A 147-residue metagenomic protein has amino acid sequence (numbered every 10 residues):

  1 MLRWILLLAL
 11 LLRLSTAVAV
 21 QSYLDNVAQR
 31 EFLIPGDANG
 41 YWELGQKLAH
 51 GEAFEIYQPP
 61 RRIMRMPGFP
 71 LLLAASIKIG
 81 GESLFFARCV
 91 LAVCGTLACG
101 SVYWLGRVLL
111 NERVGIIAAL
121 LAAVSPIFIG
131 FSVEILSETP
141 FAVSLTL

Functional and structural regions predicted by a protein language model:
M1-Q21: Start-transfer (signal-anchor) and selected internal transmembrane alpha helices of multi-pass inner/ER membrane
L2, G80-F86, L109-I117: Membrane-helix interface segments
I5, A9, R61, A87-G95 (+2 more regions): Alpha-helical transmembrane segments of multi-pass integral membrane proteins
A9-L12, A118-P126, G130: Short helix- or helix-capping micro-motifs that position conserved polar/aromatic residues at function-defining sites
V27-N39, E43, H50-P70, K78-E82: Membrane-proximal lumenal/periplasmic loop motifs of glycosylation machinery
E43, P70, A74, A87 (+2 more regions): Transmembrane alpha-helix boundary and packing residues in multipass membrane permease domains and related
C89-L110, L147: Transmembrane-helix motifs of polytopic, lipid-linked glycan transferases
V133-P140: Short acidic/glycine- and proline-prone juxtamembrane loop motifs at membrane-interface regions of multi-pass membrane
